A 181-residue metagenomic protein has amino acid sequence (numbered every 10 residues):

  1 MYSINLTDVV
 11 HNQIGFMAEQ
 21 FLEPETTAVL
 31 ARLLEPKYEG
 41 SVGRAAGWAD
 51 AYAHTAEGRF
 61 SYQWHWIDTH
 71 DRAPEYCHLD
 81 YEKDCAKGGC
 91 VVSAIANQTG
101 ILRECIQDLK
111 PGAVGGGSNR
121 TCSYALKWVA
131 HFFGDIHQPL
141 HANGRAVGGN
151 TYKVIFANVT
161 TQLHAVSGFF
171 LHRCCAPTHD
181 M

Functional and structural regions predicted by a protein language model:
M1-F132, P139-M181: N-terminal, motif-rich segments that launch catalysis or mediate targeting to/interaction with membranes, typified by
